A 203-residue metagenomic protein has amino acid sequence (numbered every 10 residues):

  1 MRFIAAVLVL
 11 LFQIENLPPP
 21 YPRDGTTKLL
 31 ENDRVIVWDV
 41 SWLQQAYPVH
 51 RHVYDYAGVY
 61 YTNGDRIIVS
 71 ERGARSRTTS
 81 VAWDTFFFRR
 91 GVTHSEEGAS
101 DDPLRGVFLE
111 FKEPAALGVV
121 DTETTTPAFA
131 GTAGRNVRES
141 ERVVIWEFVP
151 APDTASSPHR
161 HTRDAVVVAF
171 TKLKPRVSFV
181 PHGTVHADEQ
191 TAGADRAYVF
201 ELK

Functional and structural regions predicted by a protein language model:
M1-V7: Sec-dependent signal peptide recognition, specifically the positively charged N-region followed immediately by
F3, Q13-K203: Jelly-roll (double-stranded beta-helix
